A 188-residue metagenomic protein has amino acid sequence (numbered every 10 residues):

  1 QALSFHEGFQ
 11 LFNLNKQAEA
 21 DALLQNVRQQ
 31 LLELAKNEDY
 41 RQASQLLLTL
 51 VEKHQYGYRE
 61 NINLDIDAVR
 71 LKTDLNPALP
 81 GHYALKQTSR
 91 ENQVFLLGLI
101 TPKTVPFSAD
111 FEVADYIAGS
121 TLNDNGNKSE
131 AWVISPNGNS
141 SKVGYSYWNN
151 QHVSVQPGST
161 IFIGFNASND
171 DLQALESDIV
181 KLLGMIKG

Functional and structural regions predicted by a protein language model:
Q1-G188: Ser/Thr/Pro/Gly-biased, low-complexity, turn-/loop-rich segments that often occur immediately after N-terminal
